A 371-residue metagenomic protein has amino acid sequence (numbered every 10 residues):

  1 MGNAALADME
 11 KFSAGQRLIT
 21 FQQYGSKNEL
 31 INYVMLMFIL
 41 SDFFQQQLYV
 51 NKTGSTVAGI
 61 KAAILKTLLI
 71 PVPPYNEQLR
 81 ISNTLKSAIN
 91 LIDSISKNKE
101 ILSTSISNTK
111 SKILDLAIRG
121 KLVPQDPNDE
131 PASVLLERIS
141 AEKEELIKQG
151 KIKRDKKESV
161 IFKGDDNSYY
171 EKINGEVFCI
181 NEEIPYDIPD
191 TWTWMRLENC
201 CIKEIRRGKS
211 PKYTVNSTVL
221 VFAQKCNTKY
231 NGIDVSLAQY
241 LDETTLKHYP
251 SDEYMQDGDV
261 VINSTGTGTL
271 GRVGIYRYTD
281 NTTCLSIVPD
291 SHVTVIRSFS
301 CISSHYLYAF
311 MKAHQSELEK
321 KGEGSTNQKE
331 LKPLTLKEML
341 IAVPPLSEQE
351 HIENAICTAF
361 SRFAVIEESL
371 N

Functional and structural regions predicted by a protein language model:
M1-G15, I19, Y33, M37 (+5 more regions): Short, ligand-facing micro-motifs at secondary-structure edges
N3, T67, T191, N199 (+2 more regions): Extracellular/lumenal ectodomain signal focusing on beta-strand-rich modules and carbohydrate-recognition contexts
L6, I147-K156, I180-I184, T193-I233 (+2 more regions): Low-complexity, Lys/Gly-biased intrinsically disordered segments
F12, Y249, Y254-M255: Short, well-ordered loop/turn sites that connect or cap secondary structure elements
F12-I19, Y33, T53-Y75, C284-T294 (+1 more regions): A short glycine-rich beta-alpha junction/loop motif
K27-Y33, C301-Y306, E350: Short, conserved charged micro-motifs
Y75, L79, N90, N98 (+7 more regions): Non-catalytic DNA-recognition/assembly elements of restriction-modification systems
T109-C179: Extended, domain-scale alpha-helical bundle/helix-rich regions
